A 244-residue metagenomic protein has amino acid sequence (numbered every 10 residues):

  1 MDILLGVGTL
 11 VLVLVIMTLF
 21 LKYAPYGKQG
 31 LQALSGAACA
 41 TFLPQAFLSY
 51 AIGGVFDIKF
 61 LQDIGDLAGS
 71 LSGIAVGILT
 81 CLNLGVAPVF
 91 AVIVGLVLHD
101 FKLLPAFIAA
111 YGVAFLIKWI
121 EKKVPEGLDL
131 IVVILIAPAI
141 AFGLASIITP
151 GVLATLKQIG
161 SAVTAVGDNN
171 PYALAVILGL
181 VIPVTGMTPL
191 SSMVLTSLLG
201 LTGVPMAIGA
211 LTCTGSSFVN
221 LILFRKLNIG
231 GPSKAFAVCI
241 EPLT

Functional and structural regions predicted by a protein language model:
D2-T244: Pore-lining transmembrane helices
